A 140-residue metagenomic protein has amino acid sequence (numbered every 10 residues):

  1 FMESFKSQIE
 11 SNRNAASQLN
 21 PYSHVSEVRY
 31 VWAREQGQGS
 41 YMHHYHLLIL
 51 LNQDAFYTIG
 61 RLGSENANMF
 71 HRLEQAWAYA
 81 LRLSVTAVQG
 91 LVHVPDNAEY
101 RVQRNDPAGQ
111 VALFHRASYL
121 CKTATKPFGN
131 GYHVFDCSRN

Functional and structural regions predicted by a protein language model:
F1, E35, G39, R61-E65 (+1 more regions): Conserved aromatic-histidine-acidic binding/catalytic patches
F1-E27: Short N-terminal edge-element motif at the start of the domain
F5, Y30-W32, W77, L120: Generic structural hydrophobic/aromatic packing signal, biased to beta-strands
S17-S26, H43, Y57-L62: Short acidic alpha-helical/loop segments enriched in Asp/Glu that coordinate divalent cations
R29-F56: Histidine-centered divalent-metal-coordination microenvironment in nucleic-acid enzymes
Q53-N140: Catalytic "initiation/cleavage/transfer" segments centered on a nucleophilic residue and adjacent nucleic-acid-engaging
